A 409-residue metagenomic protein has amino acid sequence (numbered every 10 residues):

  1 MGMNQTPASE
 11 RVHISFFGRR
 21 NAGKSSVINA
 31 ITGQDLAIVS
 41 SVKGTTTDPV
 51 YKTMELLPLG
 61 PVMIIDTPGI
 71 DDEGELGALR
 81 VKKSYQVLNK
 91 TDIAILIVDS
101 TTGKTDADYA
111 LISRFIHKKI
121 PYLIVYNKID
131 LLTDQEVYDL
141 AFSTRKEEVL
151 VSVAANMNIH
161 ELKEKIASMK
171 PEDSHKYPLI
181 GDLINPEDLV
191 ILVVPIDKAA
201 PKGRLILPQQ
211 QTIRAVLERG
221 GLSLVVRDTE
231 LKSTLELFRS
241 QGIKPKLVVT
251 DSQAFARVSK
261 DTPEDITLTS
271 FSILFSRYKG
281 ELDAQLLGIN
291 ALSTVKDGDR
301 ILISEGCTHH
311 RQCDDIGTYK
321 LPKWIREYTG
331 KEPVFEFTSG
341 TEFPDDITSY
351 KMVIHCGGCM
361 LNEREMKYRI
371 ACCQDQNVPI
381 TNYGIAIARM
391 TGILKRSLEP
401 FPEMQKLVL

Functional and structural regions predicted by a protein language model:
M1, R19-S25, G203-L409: C-terminal effector/interaction modules appended to NTPase cores
M1-A78, Q86-N89: Conserved G1/Walker A P-loop phosphate-binding module
I14, V190, D299-I301: Conserved hydrophobic helix-helix packing surfaces used for dimerization/oligomerization
V42, T46, V50, R80-K90 (+11 more regions): Helical mechanochemical/support elements of P-loop NTPase systems and associated helical scaffolds
K52-G60, I65, E75, L79-V149 (+6 more regions): Conserved C-terminal guanine-recognition region of P-loop GTPase G domains, centered on the G4
T67, V98-T101, I120-E136, V149-N158 (+8 more regions): G-domain G4 guanine-recognition motif of GTPases
I120-D182, L189-I191, G220, V226-T229 (+5 more regions): Canonical P-loop GTPase G-domain recognition
L183-Q211: Long, well-ordered amphipathic alpha-helical subdomains in the mid-to-C-terminal portions of large enzyme subunits
